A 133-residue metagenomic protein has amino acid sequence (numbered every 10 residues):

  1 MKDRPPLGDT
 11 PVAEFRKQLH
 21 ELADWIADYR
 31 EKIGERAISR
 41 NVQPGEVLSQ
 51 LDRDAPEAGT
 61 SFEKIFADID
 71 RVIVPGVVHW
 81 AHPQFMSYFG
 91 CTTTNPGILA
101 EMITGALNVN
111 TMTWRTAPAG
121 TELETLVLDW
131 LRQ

Functional and structural regions predicted by a protein language model:
M1-Q133: N-terminal entrance/gating region of PLP-dependent enzymes' catalytic architecture
